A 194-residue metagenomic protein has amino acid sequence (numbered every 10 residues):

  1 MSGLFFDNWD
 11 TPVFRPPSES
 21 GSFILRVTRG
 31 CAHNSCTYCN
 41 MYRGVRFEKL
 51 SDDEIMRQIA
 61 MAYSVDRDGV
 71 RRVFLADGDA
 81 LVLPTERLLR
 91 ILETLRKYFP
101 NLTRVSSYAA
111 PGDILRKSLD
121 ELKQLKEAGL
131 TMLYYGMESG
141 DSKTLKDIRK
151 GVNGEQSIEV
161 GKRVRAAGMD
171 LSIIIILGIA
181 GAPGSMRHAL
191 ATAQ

Functional and structural regions predicted by a protein language model:
M1-V13: Acidic, low-complexity intrinsically disordered segments
D10-R57: Canonical Radical SAM [4Fe-4S] cluster-binding loop centered on the CxxxCxxC motif and its immediate flanking residues
V27, S107-A109, I173: Conserved hydrophobic beta-strand within the GNAT/NAT acetyltransferase core sheet that lines the active-site cleft
Y42-G44, A76-G78, A110, I176-A180: Short strand-loop junctions, especially beta-strand C-caps/beta-turns that link beta-sheets to coils or alpha-helices
K49-M56, T85-L89, L119, G151-I158 (+1 more regions): Non-membrane alpha-helical structural segments and their capping/turn regions in soluble enzymes
Y63-A166: Conserved SAM/AdoMet-binding glycine-rich loop
G112, G140-T144, V164-T192: Conserved strand-turn element in the central/C-terminal portion of the radical SAM core barrel that lines
